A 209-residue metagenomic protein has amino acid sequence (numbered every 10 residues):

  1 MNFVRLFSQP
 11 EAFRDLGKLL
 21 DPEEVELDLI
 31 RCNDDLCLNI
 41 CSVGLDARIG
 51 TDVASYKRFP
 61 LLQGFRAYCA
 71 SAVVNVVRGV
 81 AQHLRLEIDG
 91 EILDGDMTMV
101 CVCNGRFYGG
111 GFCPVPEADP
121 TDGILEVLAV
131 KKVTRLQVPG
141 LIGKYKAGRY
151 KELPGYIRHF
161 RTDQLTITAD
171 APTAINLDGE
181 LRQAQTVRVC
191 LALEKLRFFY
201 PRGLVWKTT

Functional and structural regions predicted by a protein language model:
M1-Q63, T173, E194: Small-residue-rich beta-alpha loop regions that form the catalytic core of phosphotransfer and lipid-active enzymes
F3-R5, G111-F112, P139, L177: Short glycine-/acidic-enriched loop or helix-start segments at secondary-structure transitions that form or flank
L6, K18-L19, D52, A72-V76 (+1 more regions): Residues that form generic nucleotide/phosphate-binding pockets
P10-R14, R66-A70, A147-G148, A169-A171: Short Pro/Gly-enriched beta-strand edge/turn motifs at strand-loop
L16-E26, A70-R78, G155-I157, R161-I167 (+1 more regions): Short linear motifs in intrinsically disordered
E24, A81, A147-Y150: Generic structural signal for secondary-structure transition and capping sites
C32-I124: ATP/pyrophosphate-binding catalytic subdomain of soluble kinases
I88-D94, D119-P120, A129-T209: ATP/nucleoside-binding phosphotransfer catalytic cores, i.e., glycine-rich phosphate-binding loops
